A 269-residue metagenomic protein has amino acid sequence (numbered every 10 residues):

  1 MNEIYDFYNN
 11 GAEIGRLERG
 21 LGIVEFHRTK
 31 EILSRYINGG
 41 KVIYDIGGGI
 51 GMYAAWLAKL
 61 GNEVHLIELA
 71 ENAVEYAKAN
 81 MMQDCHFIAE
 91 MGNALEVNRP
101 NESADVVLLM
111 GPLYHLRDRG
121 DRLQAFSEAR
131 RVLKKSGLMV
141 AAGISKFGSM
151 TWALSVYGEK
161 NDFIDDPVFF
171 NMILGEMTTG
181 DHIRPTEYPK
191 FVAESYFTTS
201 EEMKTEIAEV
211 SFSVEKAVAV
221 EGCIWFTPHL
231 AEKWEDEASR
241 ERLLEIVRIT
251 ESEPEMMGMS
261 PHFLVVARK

Functional and structural regions predicted by a protein language model:
M1-G39, Y44, M52, W56: Conserved class I S-adenosyl-L-methionine
Y44, M52-E96: Class I SAM-dependent methyltransferase SAM/SAH-binding core
L95-V107: A short acidic, Gly/Pro-enriched loop at the edge of an enzyme's catalytic core that lines a small-molecule cofactor
V106-G120: A short SAM/SAH-binding and catalytic strip from SAM-dependent methyltransferases
L116, E187-E202: Acceptor-substrate binding/catalytic loop of class I
L123-K135: A short glycine-rich, Lys/Arg-flanked "PGG" loop and its adjoining helix->strand segment in the class I
L138-E176: Conserved class I S-adenosyl-L-methionine
E206, V210-K269: C-terminal lobe and adjacent flexible extensions of AdoMet/dcAdoMet transferase-like proteins
